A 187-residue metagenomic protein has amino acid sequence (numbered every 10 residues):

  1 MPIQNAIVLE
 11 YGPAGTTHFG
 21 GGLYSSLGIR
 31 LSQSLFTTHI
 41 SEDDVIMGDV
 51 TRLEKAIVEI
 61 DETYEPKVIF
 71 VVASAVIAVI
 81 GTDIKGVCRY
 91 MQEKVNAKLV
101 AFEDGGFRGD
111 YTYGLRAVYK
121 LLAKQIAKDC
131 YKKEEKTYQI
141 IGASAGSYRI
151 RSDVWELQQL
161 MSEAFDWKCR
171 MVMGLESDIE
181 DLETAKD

Functional and structural regions predicted by a protein language model:
M1-D187: An N-terminal assembly and electron-transfer interface module characteristic of large anaerobic redox and radical
